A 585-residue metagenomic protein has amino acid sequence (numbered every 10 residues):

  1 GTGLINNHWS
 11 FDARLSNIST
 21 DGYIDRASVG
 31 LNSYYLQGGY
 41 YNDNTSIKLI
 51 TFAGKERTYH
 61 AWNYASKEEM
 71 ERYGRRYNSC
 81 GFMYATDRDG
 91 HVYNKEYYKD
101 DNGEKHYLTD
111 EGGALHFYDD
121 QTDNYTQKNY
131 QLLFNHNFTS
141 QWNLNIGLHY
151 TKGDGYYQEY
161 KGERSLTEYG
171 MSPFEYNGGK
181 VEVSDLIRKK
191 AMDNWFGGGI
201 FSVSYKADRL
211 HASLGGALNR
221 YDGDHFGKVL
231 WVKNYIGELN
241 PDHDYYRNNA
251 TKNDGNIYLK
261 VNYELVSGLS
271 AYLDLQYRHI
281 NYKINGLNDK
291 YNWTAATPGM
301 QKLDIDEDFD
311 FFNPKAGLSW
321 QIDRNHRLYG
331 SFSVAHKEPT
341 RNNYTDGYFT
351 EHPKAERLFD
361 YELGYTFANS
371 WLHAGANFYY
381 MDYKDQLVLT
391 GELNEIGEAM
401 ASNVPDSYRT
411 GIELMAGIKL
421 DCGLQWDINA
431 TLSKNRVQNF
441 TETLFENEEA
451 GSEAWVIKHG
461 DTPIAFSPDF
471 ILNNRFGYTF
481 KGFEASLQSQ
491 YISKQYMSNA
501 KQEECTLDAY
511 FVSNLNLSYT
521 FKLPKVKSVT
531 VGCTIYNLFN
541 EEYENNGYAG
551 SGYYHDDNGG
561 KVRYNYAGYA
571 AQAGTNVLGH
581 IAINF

Functional and structural regions predicted by a protein language model:
G1-S19, I24-A61, R72, C80 (+3 more regions): Transmembrane beta-barrel wall of Gram-negative outer-membrane proteins
N17-D21, N42-N44, A53-R57, Y150-D154 (+13 more regions): Transmembrane beta-strands of outer-membrane beta-barrel pores
T20-D21, P463-P524, F539, E544-A549: C-terminal beta-barrel architecture of Gram-negative outer-membrane proteins
S46-Q131, E159-L186: Acidic/polar loop-and-plug regions of large Gram-negative outer-membrane beta-barrel proteins
N124-W293, S319-Q321, S331, L372-F378 (+1 more regions): Face-selective signature of the C-terminal outer-membrane beta-barrel domain
Q141-H149, S319-Q321, R327-K337, K354-T410 (+3 more regions): Membrane-embedded beta-barrel scaffold of Gram-negative outer-membrane proteins
S267, Y380-D382, S402-N499, A582: Gram-negative outer-membrane beta-barrel transporters
K384, R436, Q490-M497, Y519-F585: C-terminal beta-signal and adjacent terminal beta-strands/loops of Gram-negative outer-membrane beta-barrel proteins
